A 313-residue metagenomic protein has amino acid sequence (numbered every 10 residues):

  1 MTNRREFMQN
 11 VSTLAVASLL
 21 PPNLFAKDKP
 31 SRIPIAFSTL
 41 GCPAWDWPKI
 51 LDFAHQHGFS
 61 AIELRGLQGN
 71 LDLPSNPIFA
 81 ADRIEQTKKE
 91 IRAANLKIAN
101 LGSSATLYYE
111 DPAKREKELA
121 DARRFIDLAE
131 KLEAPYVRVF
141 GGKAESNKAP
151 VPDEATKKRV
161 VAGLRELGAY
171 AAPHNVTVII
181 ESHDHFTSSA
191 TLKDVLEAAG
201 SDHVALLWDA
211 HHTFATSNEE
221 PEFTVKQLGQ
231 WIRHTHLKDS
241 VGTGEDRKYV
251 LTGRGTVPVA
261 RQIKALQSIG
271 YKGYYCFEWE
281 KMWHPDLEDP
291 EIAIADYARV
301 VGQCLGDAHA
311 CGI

Functional and structural regions predicted by a protein language model:
T2-A36, A44, P48-S60, P173 (+1 more regions): Histidine-acidic metal/acid-base catalytic patches
V11-N23, K27, K49, E85 (+5 more regions): Active-site acidic/histidine proton-transfer and metal-coordination neighborhood in alpha/beta enzyme cores
S38-P43, E181: Surface-exposed loop and edge beta-strand positions of immunoglobulin-like domains
G41, G66-Q68, A105-L107, G141-E145 (+4 more regions): Active-site-proximal loop/turn and secondary-structure-junction residues that shape catalytic pockets, frequently
E63, N100-G102, R138, I179 (+2 more regions): Conserved beta-strand positions in the central sheet of alpha/beta enzyme cores
R65-Q86, G142-N147: Glycine-rich, proline-tolerant flexible connector loops at the mouths of alpha/beta enzymes
N70-P74, L107-D111, E145-P150, F214-T216 (+2 more regions): A short acidic, helix-capping loop that chelates divalent metal ions and anchors anionic groups
S75-R83, E110-D121, V151-R159, T187 (+3 more regions): Alpha-helix N-cap and loop-to-helix initiation/capping positions
